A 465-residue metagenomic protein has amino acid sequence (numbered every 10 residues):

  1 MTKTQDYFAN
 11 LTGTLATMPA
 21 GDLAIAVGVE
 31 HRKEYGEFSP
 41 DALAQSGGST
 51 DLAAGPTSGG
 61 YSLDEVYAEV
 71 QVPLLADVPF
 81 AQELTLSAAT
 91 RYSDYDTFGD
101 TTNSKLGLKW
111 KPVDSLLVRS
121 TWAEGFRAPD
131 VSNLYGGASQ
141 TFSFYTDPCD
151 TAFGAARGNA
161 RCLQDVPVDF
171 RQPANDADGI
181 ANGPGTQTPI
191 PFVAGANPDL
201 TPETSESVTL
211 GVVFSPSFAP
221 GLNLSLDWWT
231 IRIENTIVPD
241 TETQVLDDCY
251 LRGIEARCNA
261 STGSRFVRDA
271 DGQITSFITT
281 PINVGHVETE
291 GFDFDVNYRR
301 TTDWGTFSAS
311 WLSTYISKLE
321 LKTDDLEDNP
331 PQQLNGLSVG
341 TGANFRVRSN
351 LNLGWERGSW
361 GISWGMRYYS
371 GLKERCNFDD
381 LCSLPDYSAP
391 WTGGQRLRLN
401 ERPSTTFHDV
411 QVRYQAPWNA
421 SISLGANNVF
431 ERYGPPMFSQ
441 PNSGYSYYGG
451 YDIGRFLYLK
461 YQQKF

Functional and structural regions predicted by a protein language model:
M1-T85, D324-L351: Outer-membrane beta-barrel transmembrane domain signature of Gram-negative proteins, especially the mid-to-C-terminal
L15, V29-E37, L74, T90-D96 (+11 more regions): Transmembrane beta-strands of outer-membrane beta-barrel pores
A16-L23, L75-L84, S115, A155-R161 (+6 more regions): Short loop/turn motifs that connect adjacent beta-strands in outer-membrane beta-barrel proteins
V27, N223, D227-C376: Gram-negative outer-membrane beta-barrel transporters
A54, A123, G136, Q140-T141 (+4 more regions): C-terminal beta-signal and terminal closure region of outer-membrane beta-barrel proteins
A54-R157, R161, V193-A219, W229-I231 (+1 more regions): Structural signature of Gram-negative outer-membrane beta-barrels, strongest in the C-terminal barrel of TonB-dependent
V131-L224, F277-F292, A343-R346, D452-R455 (+1 more regions): Outer-membrane beta-barrel signature, preferentially recognizing the C-terminal barrel domain of Gram-negative
E234, S317-K318, M366-L384, R413-F465: C-terminal beta-signal and adjacent terminal beta-strands/loops of Gram-negative outer-membrane beta-barrel proteins
